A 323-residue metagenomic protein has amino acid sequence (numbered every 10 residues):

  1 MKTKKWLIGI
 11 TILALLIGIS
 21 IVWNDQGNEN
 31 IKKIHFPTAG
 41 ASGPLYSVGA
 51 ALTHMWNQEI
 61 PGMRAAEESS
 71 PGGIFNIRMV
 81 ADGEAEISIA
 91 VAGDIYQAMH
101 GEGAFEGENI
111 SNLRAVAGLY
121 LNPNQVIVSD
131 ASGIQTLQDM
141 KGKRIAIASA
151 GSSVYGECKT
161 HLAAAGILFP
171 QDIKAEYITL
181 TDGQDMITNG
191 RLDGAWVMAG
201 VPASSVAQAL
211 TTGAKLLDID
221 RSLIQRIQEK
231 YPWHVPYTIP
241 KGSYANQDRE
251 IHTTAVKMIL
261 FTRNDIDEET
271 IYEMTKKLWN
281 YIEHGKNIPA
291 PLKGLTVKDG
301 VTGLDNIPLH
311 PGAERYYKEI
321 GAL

Functional and structural regions predicted by a protein language model:
M1-K33: Short, low-complexity disordered leader/linker segments with a strong preference for bacterial N-terminal type II
I31, I60-G62, G72-F75, D82 (+6 more regions): Extracytoplasmic
I31-E59, M63-R64, N122-N189, E283 (+2 more regions): Bilobed "Venus flytrap"/periplasmic-binding protein-like clamshell domains and structurally analogous long
S47, A51-V80, S88, Q247-D248: Extracytoplasmic small-molecule ligand-binding "clamshell" domains of the periplasmic binding protein/Venus flytrap
A85-Y120, G200-A203: Acidic, polar ligand-binding/catalytic clefts
A92, G101-A104, S132, F169-I266: Pocket-lining segment of extracytoplasmic ligand-binding domains
K143-T160, H234-D305: Ligand-binding clefts/hinges and TM-proximal coupling segments of bilobed small-molecule sensing domains
A175, D182, T188-N189, A199-L216 (+3 more regions): An extracytoplasmic/periplasmic, membrane-proximal ligand-sensing/linker region
